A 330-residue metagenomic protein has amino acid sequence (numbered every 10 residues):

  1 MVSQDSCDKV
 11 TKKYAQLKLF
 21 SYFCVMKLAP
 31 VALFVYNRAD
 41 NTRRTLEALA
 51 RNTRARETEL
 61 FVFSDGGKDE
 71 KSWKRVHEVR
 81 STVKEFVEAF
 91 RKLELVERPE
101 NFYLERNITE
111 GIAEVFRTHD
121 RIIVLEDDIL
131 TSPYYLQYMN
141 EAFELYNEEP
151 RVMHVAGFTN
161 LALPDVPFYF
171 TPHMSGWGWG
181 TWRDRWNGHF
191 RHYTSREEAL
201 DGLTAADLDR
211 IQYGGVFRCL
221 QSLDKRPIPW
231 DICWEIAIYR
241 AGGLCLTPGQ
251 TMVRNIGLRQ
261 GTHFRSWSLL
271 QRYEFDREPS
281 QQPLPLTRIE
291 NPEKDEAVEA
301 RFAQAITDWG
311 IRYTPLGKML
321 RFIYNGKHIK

Functional and structural regions predicted by a protein language model:
L17-L19: Leucine-biased recognition of intrinsically disordered, low-complexity hydrophobic segments
M26-V124, I129-K330: An acidic/histidine-cluster motif and surrounding catalytic segment that typifies divalent-metal-assisted enzyme active
